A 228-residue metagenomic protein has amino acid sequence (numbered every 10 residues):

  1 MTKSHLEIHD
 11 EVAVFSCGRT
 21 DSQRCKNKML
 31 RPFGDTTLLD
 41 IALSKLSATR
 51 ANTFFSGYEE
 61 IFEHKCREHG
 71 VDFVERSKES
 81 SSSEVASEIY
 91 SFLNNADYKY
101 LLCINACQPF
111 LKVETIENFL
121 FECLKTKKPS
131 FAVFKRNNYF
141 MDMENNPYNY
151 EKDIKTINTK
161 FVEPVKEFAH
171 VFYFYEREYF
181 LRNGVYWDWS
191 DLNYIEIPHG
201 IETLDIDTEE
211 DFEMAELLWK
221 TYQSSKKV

Functional and structural regions predicted by a protein language model:
M1-K26: N-terminal nucleotide-binding beta1-loop-alpha1 segment
T2-L6, E196-I197, I201-V228: Hydrophobic helical membrane-anchoring modules
R19, V85, N105, F134-R136: Histidine-centered beta-alpha loop that forms part of the nucleotide-sugar donor binding/catalytic region in diverse
L38-F55, H64, H69: A short, N-terminal amphipathic alpha-helix
R50, Y98, T126-K128: Short, high-confidence coil segments that cap the C-terminus of an alpha-helix and link into the following beta-strand
F54-Y58, A132-V133: Short internal beta-strands
Y58-L102, Q108-N118: Short phosphate-binding loop-to-helix
E88, P109-G200: Conserved core of the sugar-phosphate nucleotidyltransferase
